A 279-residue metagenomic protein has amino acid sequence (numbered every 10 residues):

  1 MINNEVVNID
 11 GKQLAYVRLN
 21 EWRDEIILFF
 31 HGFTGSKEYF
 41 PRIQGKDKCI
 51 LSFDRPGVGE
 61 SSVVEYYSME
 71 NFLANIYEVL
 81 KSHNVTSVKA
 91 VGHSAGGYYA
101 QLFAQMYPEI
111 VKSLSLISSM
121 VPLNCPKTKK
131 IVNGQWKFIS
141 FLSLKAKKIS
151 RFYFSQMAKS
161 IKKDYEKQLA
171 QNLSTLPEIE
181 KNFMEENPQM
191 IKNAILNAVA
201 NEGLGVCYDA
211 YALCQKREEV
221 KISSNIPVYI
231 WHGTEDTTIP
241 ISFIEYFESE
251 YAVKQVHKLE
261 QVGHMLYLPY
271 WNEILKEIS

Functional and structural regions predicted by a protein language model:
K12-S62: Conserved HGGG/HGGXW glycine-rich cap/lid loop of the alpha/beta-hydrolase fold
N71-K89: Conserved acidic catalytic loop of the alpha/beta-hydrolase fold
G92-G96, A100: Gly/Ala-rich beta-loop-alpha elbow adjacent to hydrolase catalytic centers
L114-R151: Flexible "cap/lid" loop of the alpha/beta hydrolase fold
G134, R151-E219: Alpha/beta-hydrolase
S224, I230-H232, D236: Short beta-strand/loop motif that positions the catalytic acidic residue of the alpha/beta-hydrolase fold
T237-F243: Conserved alpha/beta-hydrolase "acid-adjacent" motif
T238, L259-E273: Catalytic histidine-centered segment of alpha/beta-hydrolase-like enzymes
